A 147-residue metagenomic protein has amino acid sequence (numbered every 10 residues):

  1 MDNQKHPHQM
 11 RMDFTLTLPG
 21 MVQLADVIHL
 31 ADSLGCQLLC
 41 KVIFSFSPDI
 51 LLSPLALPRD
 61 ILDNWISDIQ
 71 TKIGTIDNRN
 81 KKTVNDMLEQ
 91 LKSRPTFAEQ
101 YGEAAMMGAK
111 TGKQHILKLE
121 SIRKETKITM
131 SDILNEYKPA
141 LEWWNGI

Functional and structural regions predicted by a protein language model:
M1-I147: Radical SAM enzyme [4Fe-4S]-AdoMet core and its adjacent flexible, acidic and glycine-rich loops/tails across
